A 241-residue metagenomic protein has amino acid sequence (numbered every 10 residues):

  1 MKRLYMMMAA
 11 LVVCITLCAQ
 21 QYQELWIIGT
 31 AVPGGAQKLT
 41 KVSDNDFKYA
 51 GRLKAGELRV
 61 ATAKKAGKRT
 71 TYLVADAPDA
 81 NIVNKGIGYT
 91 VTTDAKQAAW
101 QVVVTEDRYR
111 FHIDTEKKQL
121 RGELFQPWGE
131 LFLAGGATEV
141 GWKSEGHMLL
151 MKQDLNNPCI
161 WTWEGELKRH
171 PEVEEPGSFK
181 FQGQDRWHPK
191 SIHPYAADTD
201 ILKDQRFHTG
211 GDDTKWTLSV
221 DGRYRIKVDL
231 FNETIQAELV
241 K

Functional and structural regions predicted by a protein language model:
M1-Y22: Bacterial Sec-dependent N-terminal signal peptides
Q21-E57, A63-G88, F125-V173, Q184-F207: Aromatic-rich carbohydrate-binding modules that target alpha-glucans
K48-A50, R110-H112, F132, E164 (+2 more regions): Residues within well-ordered beta-strands of beta-sheet-rich folds
G56-L58, D107-Y109, E175-G177, Y224: Exposed beta-strand face motif in extracellular beta-rich ectodomains
T62-K64, T115-K117, G183-D185, L230-N232: Surface-exposed loop/turn motifs at beta-strand-loop junctions within extracellular Ig-like and Fibronectin type III
K68-I113, H188-V228, N232: Structured interaction patches on ligand/partner-binding surfaces of diverse proteins
E106-Q126: Short, structured interface segments
N232-K241: Short, low-complexity, Pro/Ser/Thr/Gly-rich segments in the mature regions of secreted, periplasmic
